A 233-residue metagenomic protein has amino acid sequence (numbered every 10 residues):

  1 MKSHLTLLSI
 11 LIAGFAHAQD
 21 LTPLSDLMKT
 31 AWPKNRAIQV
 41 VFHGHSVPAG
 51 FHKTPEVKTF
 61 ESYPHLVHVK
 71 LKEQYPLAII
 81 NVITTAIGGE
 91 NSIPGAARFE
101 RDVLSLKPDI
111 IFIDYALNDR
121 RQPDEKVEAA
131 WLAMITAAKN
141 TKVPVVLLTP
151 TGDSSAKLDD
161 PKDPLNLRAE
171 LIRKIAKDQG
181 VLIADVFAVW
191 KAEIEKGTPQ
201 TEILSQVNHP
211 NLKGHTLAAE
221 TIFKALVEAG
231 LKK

Functional and structural regions predicted by a protein language model:
M1-H4: Positively charged n-region of N-terminal signal peptides that target proteins for export
I10-A18: Hydrophobic h-region of N-terminal signal peptides that target proteins for export in Gram-negative bacteria
Q19-T85, R98-K107, T198: Serine-esterase "nucleophile elbow" of acetyl-processing enzymes
S25, P64, H68, A96 (+6 more regions): Extracytoplasmic/secreted envelope proteins and their assembly/folding machinery, especially bacterial periplasmic
Q39-V41, K72, A78-L106, N118-L148: Internal alpha/beta domain cores that form substrate/cofactor-binding pockets in large enzymes and binding proteins
V47, P55, T84-E90, F112-R121 (+1 more regions): Cell-envelope and extracellular/periplasmic
D114-N118, M134-A169: Active-site segments of SGNH/GDSL-like serine hydrolases that catalyze O-acetyl group transfer/hydrolysis on lipids
T151-K233: Catalytic His-Asp segment of secreted/periplasmic serine-dependent ester chemistry enzymes
